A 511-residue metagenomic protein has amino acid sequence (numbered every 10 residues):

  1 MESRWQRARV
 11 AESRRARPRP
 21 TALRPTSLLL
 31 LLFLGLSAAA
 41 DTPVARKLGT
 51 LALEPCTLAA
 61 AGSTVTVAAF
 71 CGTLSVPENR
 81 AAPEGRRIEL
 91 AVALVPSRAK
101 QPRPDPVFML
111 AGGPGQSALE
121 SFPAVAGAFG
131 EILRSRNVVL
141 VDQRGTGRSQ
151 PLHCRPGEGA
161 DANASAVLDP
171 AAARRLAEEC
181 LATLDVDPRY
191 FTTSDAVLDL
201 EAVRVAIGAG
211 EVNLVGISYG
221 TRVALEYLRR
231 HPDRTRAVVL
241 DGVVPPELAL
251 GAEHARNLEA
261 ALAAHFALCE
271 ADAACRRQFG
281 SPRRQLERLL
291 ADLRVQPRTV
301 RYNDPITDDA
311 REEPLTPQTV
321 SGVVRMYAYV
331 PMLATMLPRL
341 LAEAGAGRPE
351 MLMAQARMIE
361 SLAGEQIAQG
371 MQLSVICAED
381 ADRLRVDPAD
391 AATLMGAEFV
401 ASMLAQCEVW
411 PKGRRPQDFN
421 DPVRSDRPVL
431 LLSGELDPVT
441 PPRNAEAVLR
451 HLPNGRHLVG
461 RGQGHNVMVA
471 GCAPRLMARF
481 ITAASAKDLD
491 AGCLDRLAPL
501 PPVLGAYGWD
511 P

Functional and structural regions predicted by a protein language model:
S13-R24: N-terminal polybasic/positive-inside topogenic patches
L23-L31: Sec-dependent signal peptide recognition, specifically the positively charged N-region followed immediately by
L31-A40: Hydrophobic h-region of N-terminal signal peptides that target proteins for export in Gram-negative bacteria
D41-T319, S374-P511: Gly/Pro-rich cap/lid or specificity-loop segments adjacent to the active site
N303-V323, Y329-L333, L362-G370: Structural motif
L341, R348-R385: Long, low-complexity segments enriched in small/aliphatic residues
